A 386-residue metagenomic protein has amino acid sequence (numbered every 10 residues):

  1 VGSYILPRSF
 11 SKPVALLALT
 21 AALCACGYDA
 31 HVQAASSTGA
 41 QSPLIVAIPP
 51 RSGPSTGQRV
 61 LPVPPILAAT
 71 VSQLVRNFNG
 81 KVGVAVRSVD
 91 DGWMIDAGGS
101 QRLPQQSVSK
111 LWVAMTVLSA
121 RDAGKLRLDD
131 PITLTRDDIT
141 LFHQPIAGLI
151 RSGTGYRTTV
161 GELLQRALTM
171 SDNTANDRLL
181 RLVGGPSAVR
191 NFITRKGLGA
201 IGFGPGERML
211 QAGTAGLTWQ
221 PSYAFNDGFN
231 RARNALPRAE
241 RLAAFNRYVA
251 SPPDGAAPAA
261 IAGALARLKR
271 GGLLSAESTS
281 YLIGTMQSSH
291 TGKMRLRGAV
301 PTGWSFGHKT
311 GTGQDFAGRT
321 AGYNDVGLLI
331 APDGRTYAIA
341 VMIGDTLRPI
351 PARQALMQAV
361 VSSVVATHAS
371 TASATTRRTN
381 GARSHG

Functional and structural regions predicted by a protein language model:
S3-A15: Bacterial N-terminal signal peptides that target proteins for export
V14-A25: Bacterial N-terminal signal peptides
C24, G228-A232, G318: Mature catalytic core of soluble alpha/beta enzymes
G27-L74, R181, P186, N246 (+1 more regions): Structured C-terminal helix/loop/strand segments within mature extracytoplasmic catalytic/sensor domains
A30-T218: Active-site-adjacent loops and short helices of periplasmic peptidoglycan-processing enzymes
P104, A200-E277: Active-site-proximal helix/loop microenvironment of the serine DD-peptidase/beta-lactamase transpeptidase fold
Y156, L217-F225, F306-G313: Carbohydrate-binding/catalytic loop surfaces
